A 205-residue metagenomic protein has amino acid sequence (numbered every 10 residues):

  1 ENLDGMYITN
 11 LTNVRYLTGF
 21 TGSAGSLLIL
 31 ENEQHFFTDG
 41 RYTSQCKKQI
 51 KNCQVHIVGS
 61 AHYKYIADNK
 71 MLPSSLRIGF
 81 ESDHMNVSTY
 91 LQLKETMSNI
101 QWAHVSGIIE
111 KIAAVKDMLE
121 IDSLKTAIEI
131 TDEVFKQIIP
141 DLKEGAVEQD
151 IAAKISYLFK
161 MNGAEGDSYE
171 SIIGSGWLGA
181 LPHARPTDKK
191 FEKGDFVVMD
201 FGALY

Functional and structural regions predicted by a protein language model:
E1-N69, M118, A127-E133: N-terminal accessory/capping or targeting/presequence segment of soluble
N2-L3, S23-A24, E31-E33, N52 (+4 more regions): Short coil/turn connectors at secondary-structure junctions
M6, L11-G25, S106-I108, V115 (+1 more regions): Short catalytic-site patches enriched in acidic/histidine residues that coordinate or position cofactors/metals
T21, S26-L28, K48-Q49, H56-I57 (+5 more regions): Alpha-helix boundary/interfacial micro-motifs
N32, Y63-D167, L178: Flexible, acidic/His-enriched mid-domain "rim/lid" segments that flank
F36, Q45, V87-T89, P182: Intrinsically disordered, low-complexity acidic/polar segments
F37, G79, V198-D200: Generic enzyme active-site microenvironment
